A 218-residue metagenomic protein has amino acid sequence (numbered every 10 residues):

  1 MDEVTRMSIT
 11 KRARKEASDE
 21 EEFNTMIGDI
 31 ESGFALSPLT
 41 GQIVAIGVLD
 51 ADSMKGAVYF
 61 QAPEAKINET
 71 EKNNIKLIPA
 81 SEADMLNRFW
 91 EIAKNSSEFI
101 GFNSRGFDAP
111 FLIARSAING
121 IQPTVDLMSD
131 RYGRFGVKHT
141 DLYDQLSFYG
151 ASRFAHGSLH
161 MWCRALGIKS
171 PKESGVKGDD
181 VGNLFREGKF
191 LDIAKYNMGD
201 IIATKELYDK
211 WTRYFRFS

Functional and structural regions predicted by a protein language model:
M1-G41, M54-G56: Entry/capping segment at the start of metal-dependent catalytic domains with acidic active-site entry clusters
G41-V44, L49-I75, W90-K195, G199-S218: Metal-dependent phosphoesterase core characteristic of DEDDh/y 3'-5' exonuclease domains
I78-A83: A conditional alpha-helix N-cap/helix-loop micro-motif detector
M85-F89: Generic hydrophobic alpha-helical segments
